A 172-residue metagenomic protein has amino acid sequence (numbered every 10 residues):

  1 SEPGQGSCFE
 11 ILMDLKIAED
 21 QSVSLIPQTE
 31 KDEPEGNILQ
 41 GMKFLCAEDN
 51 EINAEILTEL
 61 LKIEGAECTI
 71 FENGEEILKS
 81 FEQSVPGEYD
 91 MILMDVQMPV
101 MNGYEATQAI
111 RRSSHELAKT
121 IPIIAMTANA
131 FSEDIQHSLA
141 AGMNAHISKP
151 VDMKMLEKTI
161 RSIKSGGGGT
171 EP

Functional and structural regions predicted by a protein language model:
S1-P172: C-terminal compact regulatory domains
